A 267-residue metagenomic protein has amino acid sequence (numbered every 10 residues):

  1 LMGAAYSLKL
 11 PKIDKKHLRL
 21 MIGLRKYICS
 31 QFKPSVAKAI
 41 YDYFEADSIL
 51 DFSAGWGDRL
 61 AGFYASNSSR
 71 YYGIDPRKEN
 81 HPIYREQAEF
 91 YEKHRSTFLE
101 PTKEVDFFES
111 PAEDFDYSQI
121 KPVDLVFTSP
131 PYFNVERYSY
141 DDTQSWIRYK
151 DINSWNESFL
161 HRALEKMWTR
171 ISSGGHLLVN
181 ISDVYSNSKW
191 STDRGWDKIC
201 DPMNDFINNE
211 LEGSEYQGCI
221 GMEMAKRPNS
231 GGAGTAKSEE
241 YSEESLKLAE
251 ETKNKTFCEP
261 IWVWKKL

Functional and structural regions predicted by a protein language model:
L1-L267: Class I S-adenosyl-L-methionine-dependent methyltransferase catalytic core
